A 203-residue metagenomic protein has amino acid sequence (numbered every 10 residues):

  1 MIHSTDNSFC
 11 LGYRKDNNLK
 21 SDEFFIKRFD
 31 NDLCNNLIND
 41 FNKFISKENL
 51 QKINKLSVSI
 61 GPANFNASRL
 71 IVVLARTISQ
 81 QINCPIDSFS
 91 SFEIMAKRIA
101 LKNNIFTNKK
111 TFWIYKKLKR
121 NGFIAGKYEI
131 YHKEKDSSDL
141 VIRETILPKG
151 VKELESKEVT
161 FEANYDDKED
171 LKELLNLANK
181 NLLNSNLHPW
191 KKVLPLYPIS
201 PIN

Functional and structural regions predicted by a protein language model:
M1-S21, F29-D30, D87-N203: Oxyanion-binding and handling regions
S21-F24, Q51: Recognition helices and adjacent regulatory flanks at domain boundaries
I26-K43: N-terminal phosphate-binding loop and adjacent alpha-helix
D40-K55: Phosphate/pyrophosphate-binding loops at sites that engage ATP/ADP/AMP, CoA/4′-phosphopantetheine, polyphosphate
N42-K43, R76, Q80, A100-L101 (+1 more regions): Short glycine/serine- and small hydrophobic-enriched flexible loop segments
Q51-I60, E158-Y165: Short glycine-rich phosphate-binding loop at a beta-alpha junction
K55-S91: DPxDG-like acidic metal-binding loop motif
